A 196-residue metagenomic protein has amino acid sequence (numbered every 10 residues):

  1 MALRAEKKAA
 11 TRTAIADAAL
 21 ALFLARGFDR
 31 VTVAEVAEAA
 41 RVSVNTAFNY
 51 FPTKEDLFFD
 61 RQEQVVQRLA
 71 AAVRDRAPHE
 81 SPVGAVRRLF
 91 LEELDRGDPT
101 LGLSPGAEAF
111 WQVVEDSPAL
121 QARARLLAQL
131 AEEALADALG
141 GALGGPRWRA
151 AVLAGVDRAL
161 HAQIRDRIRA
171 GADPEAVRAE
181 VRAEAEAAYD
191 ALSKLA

Functional and structural regions predicted by a protein language model:
M1-V42, F59, R68: Basic, helix-initiating cap at the start of DNA-binding domains
S43-F51: Short hydrophobic/aromatic patch on the recognition helix
F51, Q62, D157: DNA major-groove recognition helix of helix-turn-helix
E55-V65: Alpha-helical DNA-contacting segments of helix-turn-helix folds
Q67-F110: Hydrophobic alpha-helical connector segments
R87, P146-A154, R158, R182: Short, well-structured alpha-helical segments
P118-A151: Amphipathic alpha-helical packing segments from all-alpha helical-bundle domains
A162, D166-A196: C-terminal peripheral helix-coil segments that are non-catalytic and often amphipathic
